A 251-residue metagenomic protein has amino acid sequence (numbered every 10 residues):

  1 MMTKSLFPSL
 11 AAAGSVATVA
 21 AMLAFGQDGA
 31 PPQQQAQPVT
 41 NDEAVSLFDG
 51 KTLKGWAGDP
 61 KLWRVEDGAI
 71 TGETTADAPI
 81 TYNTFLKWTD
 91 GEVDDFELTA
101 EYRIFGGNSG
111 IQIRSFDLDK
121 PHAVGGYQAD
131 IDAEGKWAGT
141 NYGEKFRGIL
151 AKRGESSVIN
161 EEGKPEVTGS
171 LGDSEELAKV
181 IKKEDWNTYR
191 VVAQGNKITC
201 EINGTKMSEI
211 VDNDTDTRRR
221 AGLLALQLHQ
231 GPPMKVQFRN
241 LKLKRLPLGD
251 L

Functional and structural regions predicted by a protein language model:
M2-S15: Bacterial N-terminal signal peptides that target proteins for export
F25-L251: Carbohydrate-interacting regions of secretory-pathway proteins
